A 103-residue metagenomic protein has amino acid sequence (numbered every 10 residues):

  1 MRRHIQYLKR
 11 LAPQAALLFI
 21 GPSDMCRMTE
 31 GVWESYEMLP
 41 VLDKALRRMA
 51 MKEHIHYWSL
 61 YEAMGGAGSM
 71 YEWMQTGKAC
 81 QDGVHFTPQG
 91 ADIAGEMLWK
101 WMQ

Functional and structural regions predicted by a protein language model:
H4-I5, K9, A16-M25, K44: Conserved, well-ordered alpha-helix/loop/beta-strand core segments that scaffold catalytic motifs
H4-Y7, L11, M49, W101: Generic, well-ordered alpha-helical scaffold segments in large soluble proteins
A12-L17, K52-H56: Loop/turn elements at helix/coil->beta-strand transitions in domains of secreted/extracellular proteins
D24-Q103: Catalytic His-Asp segment of secreted/periplasmic serine-dependent ester chemistry enzymes
